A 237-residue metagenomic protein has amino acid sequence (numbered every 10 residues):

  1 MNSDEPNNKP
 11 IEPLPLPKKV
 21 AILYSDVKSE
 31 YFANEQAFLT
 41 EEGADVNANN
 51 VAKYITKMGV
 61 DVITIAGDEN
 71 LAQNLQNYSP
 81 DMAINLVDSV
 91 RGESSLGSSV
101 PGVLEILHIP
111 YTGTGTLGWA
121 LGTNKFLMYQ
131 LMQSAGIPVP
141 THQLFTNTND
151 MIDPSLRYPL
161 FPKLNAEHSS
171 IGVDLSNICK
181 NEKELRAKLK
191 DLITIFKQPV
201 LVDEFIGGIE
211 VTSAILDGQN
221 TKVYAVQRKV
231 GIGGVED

Functional and structural regions predicted by a protein language model:
M1-P110, L117, L121, L127 (+1 more regions): ATP-binding N-terminal substructure of ATP-dependent carboxylate-amine bond-forming enzymes
V62, P110-Y111, V139, L160: Hydrophobic beta-strand scaffold residues
D81-M82, G102, Y129-Q133, Y158-F161 (+2 more regions): Short, hinge-like loop/turn segments at secondary-structure boundaries
H108, L127-P138: A generic, well-ordered mixed alpha/beta core segment in the N-terminal half of proteins
S134-H168: Rossmann-like NAD(P)H-binding beta-loop-alpha module
L160-K188, E210: Glycine-rich phosphate-binding loop of ATP-grasp-fold ATP-dependent ligases
E182-D237: Phosphate-binding site of ATP-dependent enzymes
